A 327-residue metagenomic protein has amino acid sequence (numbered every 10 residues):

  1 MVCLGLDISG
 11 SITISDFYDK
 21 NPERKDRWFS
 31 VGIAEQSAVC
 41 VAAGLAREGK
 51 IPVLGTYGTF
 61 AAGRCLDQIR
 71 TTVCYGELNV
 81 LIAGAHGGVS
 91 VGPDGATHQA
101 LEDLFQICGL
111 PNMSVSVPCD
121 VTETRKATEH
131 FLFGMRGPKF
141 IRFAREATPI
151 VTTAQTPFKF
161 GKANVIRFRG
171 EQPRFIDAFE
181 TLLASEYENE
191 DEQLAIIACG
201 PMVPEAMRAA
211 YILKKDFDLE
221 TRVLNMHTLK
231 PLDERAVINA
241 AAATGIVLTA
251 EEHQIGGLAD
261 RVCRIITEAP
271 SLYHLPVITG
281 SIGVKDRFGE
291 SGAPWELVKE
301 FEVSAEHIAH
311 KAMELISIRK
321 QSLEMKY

Functional and structural regions predicted by a protein language model:
M1-T148, P157-F160, K320, M325-Y327: Thiamine diphosphate
I8-N21, V91, A144-Y327: Thiamine diphosphate
